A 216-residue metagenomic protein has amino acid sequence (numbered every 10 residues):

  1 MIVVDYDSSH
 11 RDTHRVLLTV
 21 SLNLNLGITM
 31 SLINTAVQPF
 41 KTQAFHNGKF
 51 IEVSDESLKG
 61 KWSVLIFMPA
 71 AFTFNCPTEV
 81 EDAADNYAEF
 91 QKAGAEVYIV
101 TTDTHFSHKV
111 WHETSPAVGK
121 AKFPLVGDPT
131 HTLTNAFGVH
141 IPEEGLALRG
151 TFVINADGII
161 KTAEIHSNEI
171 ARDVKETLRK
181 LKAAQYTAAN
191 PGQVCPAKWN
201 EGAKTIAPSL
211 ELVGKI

Functional and structural regions predicted by a protein language model:
V4-D5, L17, S21, Q38 (+1 more regions): N-terminal non-cleavable signal-anchor helices
S8-T29: Short, Lys/Arg-enriched N-terminal segments with co-localized hydrophobic residues within the first ~10-30 amino acids
G27-I216: Chalcogenol-based redox active-site neighborhoods
